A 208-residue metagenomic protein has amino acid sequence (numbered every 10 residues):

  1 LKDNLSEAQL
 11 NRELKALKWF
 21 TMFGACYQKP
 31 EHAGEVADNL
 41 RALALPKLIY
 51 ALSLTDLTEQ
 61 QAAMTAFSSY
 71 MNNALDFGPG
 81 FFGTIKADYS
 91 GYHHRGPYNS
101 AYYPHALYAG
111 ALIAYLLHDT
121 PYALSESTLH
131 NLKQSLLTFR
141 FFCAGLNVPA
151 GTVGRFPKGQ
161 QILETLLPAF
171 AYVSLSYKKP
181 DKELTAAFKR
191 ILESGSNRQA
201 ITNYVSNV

Functional and structural regions predicted by a protein language model:
L1-V208: Extracellular polysaccharide-recognition and catalytic grooves
